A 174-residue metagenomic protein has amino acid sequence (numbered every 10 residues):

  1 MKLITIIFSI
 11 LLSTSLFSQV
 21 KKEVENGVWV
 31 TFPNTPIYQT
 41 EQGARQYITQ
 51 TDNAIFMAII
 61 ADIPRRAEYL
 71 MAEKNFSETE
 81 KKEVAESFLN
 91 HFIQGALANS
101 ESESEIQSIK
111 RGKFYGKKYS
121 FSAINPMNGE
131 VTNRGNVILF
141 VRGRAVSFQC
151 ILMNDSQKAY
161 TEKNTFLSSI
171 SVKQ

Functional and structural regions predicted by a protein language model:
M1-K21: Bacterial Sec-dependent N-terminal signal peptides
L3-I6, W29-T31, I151, S171-Q174: A general secondary-structure boundary signal
S18-W29, N75-A85, S168, K173: Sec-dependent signal peptide cleavage junction
V20-I48, A85-I138: Signature of long, low-cysteine stretches enriched in small and polar/charged residues
Q46-A72, Q107-Q174: Short, well-structured beta-strand
D62-G95: Short, structured interface segments that constitute the first stable element of a domain
